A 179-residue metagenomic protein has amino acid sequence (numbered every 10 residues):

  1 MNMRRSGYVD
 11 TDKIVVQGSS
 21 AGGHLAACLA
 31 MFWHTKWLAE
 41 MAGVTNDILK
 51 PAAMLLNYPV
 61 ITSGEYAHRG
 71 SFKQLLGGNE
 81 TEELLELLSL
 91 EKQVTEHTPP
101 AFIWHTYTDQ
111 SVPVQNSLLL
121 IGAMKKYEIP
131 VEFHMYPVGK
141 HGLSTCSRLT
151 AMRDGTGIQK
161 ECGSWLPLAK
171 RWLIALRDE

Functional and structural regions predicted by a protein language model:
M1-H68, L85: Primarily recognizes the serine-hydrolase "nucleophile elbow" in alpha/beta-hydrolase and SGNH/GDSL folds
N2, H24, C28, S89 (+3 more regions): Extracytoplasmic/secreted proteins, especially bacterial periplasmic and envelope-associated proteins
I14, A101, V131: Hydrophobic anchor at the start of a short beta-strand that flanks the dinucleotide cofactor-binding loop
L55, F102-W104, H134: Hydrophobic/aromatic beta-strand patches that form the interior of the parallel beta-sheet core in alpha/beta enzyme
P59-Q93, P99: Mobile cap/lid helix-loop segments that gate and shape the active-site cleft of serine hydrolases
S63, T108-V112: Acidic catalytic loop of the alpha/beta-hydrolase fold
H97, F102-H105, D109: Short beta-strand/loop motif that positions the catalytic acidic residue of the alpha/beta-hydrolase fold
L118-E179: C-terminal catalytic histidine-bearing segment of alpha/beta-hydrolase fold enzymes
